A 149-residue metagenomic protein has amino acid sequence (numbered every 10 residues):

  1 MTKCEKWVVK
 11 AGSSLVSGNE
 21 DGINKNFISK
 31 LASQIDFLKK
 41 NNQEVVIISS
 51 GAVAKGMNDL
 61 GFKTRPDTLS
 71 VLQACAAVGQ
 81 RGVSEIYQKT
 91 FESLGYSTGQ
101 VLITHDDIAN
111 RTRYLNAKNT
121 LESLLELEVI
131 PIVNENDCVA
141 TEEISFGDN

Functional and structural regions predicted by a protein language model:
M1-N149: Nucleotide/pyrophosphate-binding catalytic subdomain
